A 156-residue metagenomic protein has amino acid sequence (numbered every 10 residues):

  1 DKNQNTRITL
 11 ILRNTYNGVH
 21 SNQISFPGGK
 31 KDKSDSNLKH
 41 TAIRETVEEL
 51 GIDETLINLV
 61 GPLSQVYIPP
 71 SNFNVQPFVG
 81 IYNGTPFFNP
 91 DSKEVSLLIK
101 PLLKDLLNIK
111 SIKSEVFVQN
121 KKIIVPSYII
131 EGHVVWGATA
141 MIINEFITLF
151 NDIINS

Functional and structural regions predicted by a protein language model:
D1, E54, Y67, A140-M141: A broad "ordered helical/assembly scaffold" signature
D1-F26: N-terminal strand-loop-strand
Y16, K31-I130, V135, T148-S156: Unchanged
Q23, P27, K33-S34, V66 (+1 more regions): Basic, gly/Ser/Thr/Pro-rich low-complexity segments located predominantly at protein N termini
T139-I147: Buried hydrophobic packing segments
